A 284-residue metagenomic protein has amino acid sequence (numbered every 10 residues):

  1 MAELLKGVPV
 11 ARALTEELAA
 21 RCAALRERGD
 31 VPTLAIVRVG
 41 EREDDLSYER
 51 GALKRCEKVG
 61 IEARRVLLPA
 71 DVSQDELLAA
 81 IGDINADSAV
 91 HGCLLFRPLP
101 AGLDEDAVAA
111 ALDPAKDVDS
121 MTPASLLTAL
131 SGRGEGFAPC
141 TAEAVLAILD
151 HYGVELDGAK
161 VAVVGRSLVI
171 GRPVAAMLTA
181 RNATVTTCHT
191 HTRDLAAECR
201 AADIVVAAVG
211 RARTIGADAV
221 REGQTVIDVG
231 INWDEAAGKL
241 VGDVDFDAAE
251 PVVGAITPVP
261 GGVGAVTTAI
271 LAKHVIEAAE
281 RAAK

Functional and structural regions predicted by a protein language model:
M1-D30: Positively charged, low-complexity intrinsically disordered leader regions
A24-A35, G40-K58: N-terminal glycine-rich anion-binding loops that anchor highly charged ligand groups
R38, L94-P98, V164: Short beta-strand segments
V39-L53, G136-T225, V229, D234 (+1 more regions): Glycine-rich phosphate/diphosphate-binding loop of Rossmann-like nucleotide-binding domains
C56-A70, V185-T187: Short beta-strand elements in bilobed, periplasmic/extracellular small-molecule ligand-binding domains
E76-S88: Short, well-structured alpha-helical segments in soluble
G92-L156, R213: Anion-binding alpha/beta catalytic cores of soluble intermediary-metabolism enzymes, centered on
D106-L126, G230-A283: Rossmann-fold NAD(P)-binding glycine/threonine-rich loop
